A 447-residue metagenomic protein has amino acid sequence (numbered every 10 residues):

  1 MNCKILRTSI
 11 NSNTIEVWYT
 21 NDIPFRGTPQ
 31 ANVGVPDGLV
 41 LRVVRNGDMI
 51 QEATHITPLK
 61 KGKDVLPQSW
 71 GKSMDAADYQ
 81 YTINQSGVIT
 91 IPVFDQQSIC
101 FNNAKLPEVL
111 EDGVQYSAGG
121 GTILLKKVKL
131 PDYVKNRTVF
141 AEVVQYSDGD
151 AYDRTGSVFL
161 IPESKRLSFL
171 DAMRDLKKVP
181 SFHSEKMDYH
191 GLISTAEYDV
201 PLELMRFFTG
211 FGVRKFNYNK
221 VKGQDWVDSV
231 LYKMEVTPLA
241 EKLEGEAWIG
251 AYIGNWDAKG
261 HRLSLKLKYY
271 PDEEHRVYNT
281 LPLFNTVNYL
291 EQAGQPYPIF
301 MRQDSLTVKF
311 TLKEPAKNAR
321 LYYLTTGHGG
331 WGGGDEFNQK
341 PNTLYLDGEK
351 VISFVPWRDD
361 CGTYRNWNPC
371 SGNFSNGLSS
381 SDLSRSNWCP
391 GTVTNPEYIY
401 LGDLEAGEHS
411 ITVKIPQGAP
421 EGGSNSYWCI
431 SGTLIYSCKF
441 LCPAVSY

Functional and structural regions predicted by a protein language model:
M1-Y81: Extended soluble regions of mature proteins
Q68-Y447: Extracellular/secretory-pathway and virion-surface proteins
